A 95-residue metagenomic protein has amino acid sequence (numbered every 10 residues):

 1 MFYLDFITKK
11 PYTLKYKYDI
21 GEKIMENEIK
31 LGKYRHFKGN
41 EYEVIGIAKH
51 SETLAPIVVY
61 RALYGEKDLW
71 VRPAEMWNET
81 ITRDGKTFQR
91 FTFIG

Functional and structural regions predicted by a protein language model:
M1-G95: Mixed-charge, low-complexity intrinsically disordered regions
